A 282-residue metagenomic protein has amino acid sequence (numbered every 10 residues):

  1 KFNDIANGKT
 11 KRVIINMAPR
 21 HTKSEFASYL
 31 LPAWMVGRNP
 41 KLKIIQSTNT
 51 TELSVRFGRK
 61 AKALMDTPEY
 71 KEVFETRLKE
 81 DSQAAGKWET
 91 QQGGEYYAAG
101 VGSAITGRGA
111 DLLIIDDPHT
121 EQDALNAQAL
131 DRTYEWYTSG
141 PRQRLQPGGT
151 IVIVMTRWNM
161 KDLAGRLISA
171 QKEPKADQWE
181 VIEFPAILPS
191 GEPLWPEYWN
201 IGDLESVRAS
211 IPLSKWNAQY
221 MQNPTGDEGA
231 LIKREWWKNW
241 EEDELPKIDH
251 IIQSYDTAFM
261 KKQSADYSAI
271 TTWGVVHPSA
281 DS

Functional and structural regions predicted by a protein language model:
K1-N7: Pre-Walker A adenine-sensing motif
T10-L31: Walker A/P-loop
S47-G102: Conserved nucleotide-state-sensing and coupling region of NTP-binding domains
A85-G140: Conserved RecA-like ASCE ATPase "motif II neighborhood" in helicase/translocase motors
Q128-S190: ASCE P-loop NTPase helicase motor core
G191-T257: ATPase catalytic-site recognition across NTP-hydrolyzing enzymes
Y255-S268: An active-site-proximal beta-strand-loop segment
T271-S282: Nucleic-acid-processing active sites and adjacent nucleic-acid-binding tracks, predominantly divalent metal-dependent
